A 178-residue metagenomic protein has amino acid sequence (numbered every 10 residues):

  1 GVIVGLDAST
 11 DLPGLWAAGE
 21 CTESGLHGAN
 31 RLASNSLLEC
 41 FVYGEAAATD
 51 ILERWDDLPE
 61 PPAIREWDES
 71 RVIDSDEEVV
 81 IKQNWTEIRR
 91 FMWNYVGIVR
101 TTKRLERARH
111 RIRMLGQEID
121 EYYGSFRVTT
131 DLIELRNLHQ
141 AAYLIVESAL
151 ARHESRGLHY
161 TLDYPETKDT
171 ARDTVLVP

Functional and structural regions predicted by a protein language model:
V2-A17, C21-P178: Glycine- and aromatic-enriched mobile tails/lids
